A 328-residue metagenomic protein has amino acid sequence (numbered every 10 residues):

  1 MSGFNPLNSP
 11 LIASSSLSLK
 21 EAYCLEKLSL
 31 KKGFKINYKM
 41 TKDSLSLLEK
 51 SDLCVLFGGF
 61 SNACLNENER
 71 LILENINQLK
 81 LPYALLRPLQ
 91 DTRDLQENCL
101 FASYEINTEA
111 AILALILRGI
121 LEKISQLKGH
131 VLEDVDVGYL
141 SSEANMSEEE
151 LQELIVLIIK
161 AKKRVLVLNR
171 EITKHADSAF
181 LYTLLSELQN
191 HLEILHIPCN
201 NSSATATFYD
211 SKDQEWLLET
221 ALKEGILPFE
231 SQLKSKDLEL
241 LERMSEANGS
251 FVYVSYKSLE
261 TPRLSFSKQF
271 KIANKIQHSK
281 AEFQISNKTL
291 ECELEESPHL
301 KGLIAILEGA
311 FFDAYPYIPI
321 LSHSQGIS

Functional and structural regions predicted by a protein language model:
G3-N5, L17, L25-K27, K32 (+3 more regions): A cross-kingdom feature strongest in bacterial/archaeal respiratory oxidoreductases
P10, L53-V55, V165: Structural motif
I12-Y23, F60-L65, R170-S178: Gly/Ser/Thr-rich loops at beta-strand to alpha-helix junctions that form or flank small-molecule/cofactor-binding
G33-L47, E143-E150: A short, well-structured beta->alpha microelement
N77-K162: Long, well-ordered, tryptophan-enriched scaffold segments
V135-N145, V165, S178-F180, S186 (+3 more regions): N-terminal leader/propeptide and maturation segments of large enzyme subunits in energy/redox metabolism and hydrolases
I155-V165, N169-L185: Charge-patterned, long linear interaction tracts outside catalytic cores
